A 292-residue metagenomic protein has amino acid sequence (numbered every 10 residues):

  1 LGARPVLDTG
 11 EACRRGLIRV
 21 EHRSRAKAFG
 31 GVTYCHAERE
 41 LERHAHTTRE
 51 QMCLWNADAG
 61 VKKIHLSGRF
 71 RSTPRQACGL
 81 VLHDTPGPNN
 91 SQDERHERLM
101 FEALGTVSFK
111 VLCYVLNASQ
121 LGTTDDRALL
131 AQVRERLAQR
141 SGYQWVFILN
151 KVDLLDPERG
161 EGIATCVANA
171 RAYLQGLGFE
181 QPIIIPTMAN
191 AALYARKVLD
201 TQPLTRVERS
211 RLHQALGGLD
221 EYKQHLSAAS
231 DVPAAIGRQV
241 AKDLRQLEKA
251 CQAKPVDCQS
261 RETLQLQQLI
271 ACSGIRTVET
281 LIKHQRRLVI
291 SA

Functional and structural regions predicted by a protein language model:
L1-A229, Q267-R287: Globular "head" domains of long coiled-coil molecular machines
K197, A235, Q239-G274, R286-A292: C-terminal helical "lid" subdomain and adjoining coupling/linker elements of P-loop NTPases
A228-I236: N-terminal export/membrane-targeting signals
